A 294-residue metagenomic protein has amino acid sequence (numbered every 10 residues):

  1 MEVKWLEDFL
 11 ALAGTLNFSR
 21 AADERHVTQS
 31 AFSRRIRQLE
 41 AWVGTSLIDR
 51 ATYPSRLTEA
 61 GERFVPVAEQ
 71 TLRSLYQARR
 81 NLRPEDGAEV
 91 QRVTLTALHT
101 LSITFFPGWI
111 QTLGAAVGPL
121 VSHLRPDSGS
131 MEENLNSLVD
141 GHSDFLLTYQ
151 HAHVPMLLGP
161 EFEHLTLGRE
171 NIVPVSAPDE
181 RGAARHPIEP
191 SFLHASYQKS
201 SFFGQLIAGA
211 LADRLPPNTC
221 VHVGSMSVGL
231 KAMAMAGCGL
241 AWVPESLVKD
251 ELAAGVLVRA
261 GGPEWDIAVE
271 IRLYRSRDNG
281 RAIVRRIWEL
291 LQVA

Functional and structural regions predicted by a protein language model:
M1-Q70: N-terminal helix-turn-helix
T45-S46, R50-S55, E62, R73-T96 (+3 more regions): Short helix-loop hinge/linker segments at domain boundaries
A60, F64-V67, F105, W109 (+3 more regions): Short amphipathic alpha-helical coupling segments at ligand-binding clamshell hinges and other catalytic/signaling
V90-P155: Central regulatory/effector-binding core of bacterial HTH transcription factors
G129-S191: Acidic, Gly/Pro-rich loop/turn segments at junctions of secondary structure
S130-E133, V139-H142, F202, I207-R259: Hydrophobic hinge/microswitch elements
G182-A183, I188-L215: Secondary-structure junction motif
V258-A294: A late-sequence structural motif
